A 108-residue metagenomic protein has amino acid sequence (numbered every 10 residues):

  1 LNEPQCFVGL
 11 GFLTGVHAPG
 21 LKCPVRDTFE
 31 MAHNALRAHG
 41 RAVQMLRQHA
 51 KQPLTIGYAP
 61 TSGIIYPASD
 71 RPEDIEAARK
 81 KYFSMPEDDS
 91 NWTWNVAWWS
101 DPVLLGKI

Functional and structural regions predicted by a protein language model:
L1-I108: Non-catalytic scaffold segments within catalytic domains of secreted glycoside hydrolases
